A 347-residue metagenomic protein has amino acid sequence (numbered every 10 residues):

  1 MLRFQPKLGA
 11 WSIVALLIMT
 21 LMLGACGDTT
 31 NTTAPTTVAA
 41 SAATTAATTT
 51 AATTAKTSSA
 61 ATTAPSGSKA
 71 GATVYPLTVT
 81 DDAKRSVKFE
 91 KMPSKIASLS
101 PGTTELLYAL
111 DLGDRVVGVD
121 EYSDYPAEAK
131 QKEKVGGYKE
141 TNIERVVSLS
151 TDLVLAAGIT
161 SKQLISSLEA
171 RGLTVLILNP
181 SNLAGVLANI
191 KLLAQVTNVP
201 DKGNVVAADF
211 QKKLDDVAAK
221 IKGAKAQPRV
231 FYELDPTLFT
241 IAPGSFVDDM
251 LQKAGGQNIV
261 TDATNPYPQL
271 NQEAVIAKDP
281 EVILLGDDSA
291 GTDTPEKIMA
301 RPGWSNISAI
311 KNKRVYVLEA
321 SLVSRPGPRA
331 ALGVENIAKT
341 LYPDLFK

Functional and structural regions predicted by a protein language model:
L2-A15, L23-G102, D201-F231, T340-K347: Bacterial Sec-exported substrate-binding components of ABC uptake systems
D82-K84, E133-E144, A263-Q272: Short helix-initiation/N-cap motifs at beta->coil->alpha
S86, D152, Q163-F239, V260-D262 (+1 more regions): Extracytoplasmic substrate-binding proteins
K91, T141-S150, A170-R171, L270-D279: Short helices/loops that flank or line small-molecule/ion binding pockets
K95-L149, L153-G158, I259: A short, structured surface patch at a secondary-structure boundary
S100, G158-I159, P236, A263 (+3 more regions): Short secondary-structure boundary segments
Y122-Y125, T240-P268: Alpha-helical, coiled-coil/dimerization segments enriched in small aliphatic residues
T160-A170, V282-R301: A ligand-binding cleft/hinge motif common to bilobed small-molecule-binding domains
